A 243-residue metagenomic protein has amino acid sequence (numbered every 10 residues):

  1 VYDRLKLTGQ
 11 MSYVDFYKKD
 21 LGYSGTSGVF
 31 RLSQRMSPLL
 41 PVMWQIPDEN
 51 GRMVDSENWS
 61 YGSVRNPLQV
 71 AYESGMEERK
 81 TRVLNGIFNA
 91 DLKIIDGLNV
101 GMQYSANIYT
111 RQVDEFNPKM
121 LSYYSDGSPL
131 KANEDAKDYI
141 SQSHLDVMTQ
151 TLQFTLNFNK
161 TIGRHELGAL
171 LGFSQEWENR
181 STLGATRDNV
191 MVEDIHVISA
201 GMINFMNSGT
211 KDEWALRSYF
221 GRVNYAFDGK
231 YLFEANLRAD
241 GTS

Functional and structural regions predicted by a protein language model:
V1-D3, L92-L98, K160-G163, F227-G229: Outer-membrane beta-barrel strand-turn architecture
Y2-N85, G101-S218: Surface-exposed loop/interface segments of Gram-negative outer-membrane beta-barrel transport/assembly proteins
Y109, T242-S243: Short strand->helix junction
K160, N179, K211, Y225-F227 (+2 more regions): Structural motif corresponding to the C-terminal cap of alpha-helices
R217-F227: Structured alpha-helical segments in the cores of large, soluble enzyme domains
F233-G241: Transmembrane beta-strand segments that form the barrel wall of outer-membrane beta-barrel proteins
